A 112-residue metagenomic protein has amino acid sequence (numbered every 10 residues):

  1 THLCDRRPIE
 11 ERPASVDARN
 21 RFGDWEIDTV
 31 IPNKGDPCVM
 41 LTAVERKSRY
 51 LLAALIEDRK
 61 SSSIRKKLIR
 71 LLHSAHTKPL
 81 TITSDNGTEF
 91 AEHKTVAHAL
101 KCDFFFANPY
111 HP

Functional and structural regions predicted by a protein language model:
T1-M40: Mobile-element integrase/transposase regions, centering on the N-terminal DNA-binding/Zn-coordinating module
D28, A43, R49, L68 (+1 more regions): Mobile genetic element proteins and their domesticated derivatives, centered on retroelements and DNA transposons
N33-D36, A53-H76: Active-site beta-loop-alpha junctions of metal-dependent nucleic acid enzymes, especially the RNase H-like/DDE
D36-C38, R46-L51: Coil-to-beta-strand transition motifs
R49-A54, F106: Short small-residue beta-strand/loop micro-motif enriched in glycine and branched aliphatics
H73, K94-C102: Short, surface-exposed basic-aromatic patches at helix termini and helix-loop junctions that form
T77-E92, Y110: Acidic/histidine-rich, metal-coordinating catalytic segments
T83-S84, L100-P112: RNase H-like polynucleotidyl transferase catalytic core
